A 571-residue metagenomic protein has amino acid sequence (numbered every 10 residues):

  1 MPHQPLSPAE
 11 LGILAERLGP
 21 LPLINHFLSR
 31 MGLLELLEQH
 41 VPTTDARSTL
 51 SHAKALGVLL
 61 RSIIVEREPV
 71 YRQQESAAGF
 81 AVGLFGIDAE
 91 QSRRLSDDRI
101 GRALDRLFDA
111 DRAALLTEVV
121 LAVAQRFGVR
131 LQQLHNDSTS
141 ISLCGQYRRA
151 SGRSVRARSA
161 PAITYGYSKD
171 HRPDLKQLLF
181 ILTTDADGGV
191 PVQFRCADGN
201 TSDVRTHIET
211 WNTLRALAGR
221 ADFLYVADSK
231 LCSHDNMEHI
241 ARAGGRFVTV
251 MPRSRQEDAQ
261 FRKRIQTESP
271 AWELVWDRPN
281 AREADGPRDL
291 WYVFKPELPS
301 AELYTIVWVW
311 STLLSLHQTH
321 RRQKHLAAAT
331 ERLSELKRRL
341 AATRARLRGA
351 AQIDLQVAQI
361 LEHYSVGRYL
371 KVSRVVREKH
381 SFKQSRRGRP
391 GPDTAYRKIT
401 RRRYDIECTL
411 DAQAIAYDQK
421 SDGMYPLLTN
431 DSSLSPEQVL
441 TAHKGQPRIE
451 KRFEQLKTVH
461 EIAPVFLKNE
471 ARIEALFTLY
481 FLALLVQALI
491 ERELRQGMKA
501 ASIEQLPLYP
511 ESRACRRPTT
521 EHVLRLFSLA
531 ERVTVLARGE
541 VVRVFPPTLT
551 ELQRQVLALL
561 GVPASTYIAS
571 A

Functional and structural regions predicted by a protein language model:
M1-A571: Anion-binding and metal-coordination hotspots
